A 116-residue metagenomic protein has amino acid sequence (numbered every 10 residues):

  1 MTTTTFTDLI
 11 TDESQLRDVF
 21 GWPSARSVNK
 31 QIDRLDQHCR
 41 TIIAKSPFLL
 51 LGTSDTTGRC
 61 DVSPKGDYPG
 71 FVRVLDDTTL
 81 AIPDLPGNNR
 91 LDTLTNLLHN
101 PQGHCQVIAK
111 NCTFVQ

Functional and structural regions predicted by a protein language model:
M1-Q116: Binding-site signature for planar aromatic cofactors or substrates
